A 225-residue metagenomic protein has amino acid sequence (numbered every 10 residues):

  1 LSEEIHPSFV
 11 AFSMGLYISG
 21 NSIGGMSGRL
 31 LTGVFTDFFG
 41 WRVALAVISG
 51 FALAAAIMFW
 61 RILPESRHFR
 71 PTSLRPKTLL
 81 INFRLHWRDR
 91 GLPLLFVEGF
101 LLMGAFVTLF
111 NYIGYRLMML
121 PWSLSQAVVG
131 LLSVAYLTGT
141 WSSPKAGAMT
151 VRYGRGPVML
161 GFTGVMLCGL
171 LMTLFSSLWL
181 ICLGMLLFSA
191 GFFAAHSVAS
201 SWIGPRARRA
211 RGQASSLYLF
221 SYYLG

Functional and structural regions predicted by a protein language model:
L1-G20: Cytoplasmic helix-loop-helix junction between adjacent transmembrane helices in 12-TM secondary transporters
L1-I5, A194-A207: Intracellular juxtamembrane helix-capping segments at the cytosolic ends of symmetry-related transmembrane helices
G50-F69: C-terminal membrane-cytosol helix-exit motif in multi-pass small-molecule transporters
P64-F96: Juxtamembrane intracellular "pre-TM" segments in multi-pass secondary transporters
D89-A105, L186-L187: Pair of pore-lining "gating" transmembrane helices in MFS-fold secondary transporters
W141-G154: Helix-to-loop junctions at the C-terminal end of transmembrane segments in multipass secondary transporters
G156-A199: C-terminal transmembrane helical hairpin of 12-TM major facilitator-type secondary transporters
R206-G225: A late C-terminal transmembrane helix in Major Facilitator Superfamily
